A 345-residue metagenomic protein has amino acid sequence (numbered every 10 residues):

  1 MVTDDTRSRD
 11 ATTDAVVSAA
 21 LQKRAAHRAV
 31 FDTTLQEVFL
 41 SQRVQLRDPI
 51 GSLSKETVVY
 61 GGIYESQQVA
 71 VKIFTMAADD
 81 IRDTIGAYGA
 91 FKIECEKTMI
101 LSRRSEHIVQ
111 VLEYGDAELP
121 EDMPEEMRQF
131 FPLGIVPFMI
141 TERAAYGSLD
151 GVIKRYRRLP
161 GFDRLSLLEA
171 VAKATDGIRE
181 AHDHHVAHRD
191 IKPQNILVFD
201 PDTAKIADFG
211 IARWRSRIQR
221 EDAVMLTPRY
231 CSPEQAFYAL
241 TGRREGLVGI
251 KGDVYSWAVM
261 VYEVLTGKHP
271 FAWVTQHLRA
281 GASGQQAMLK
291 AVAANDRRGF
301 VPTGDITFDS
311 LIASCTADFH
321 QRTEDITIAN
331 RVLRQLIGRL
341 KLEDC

Functional and structural regions predicted by a protein language model:
V2-S41: Juxta-kinase regulatory segment immediately upstream of eukaryotic protein kinase catalytic domains
Y64-K92: ATP-binding glycine-rich loop module of kinase domains
Q110-G134: Short beta-strand micro-motifs within the conserved protein kinase catalytic domain, predominantly in the N-lobe
E126-S148: Conserved short submotifs of the Hanks-type protein kinase catalytic core that shape the nucleotide-binding pocket
A170-V171: Activation segment signature within eukaryotic-like protein kinase domains
A174-V186: Protein kinase catalytic-loop region centered on the HRD/HxD motif
D253: Conserved catalytic-loop aspartate of Hanks-type protein kinases
